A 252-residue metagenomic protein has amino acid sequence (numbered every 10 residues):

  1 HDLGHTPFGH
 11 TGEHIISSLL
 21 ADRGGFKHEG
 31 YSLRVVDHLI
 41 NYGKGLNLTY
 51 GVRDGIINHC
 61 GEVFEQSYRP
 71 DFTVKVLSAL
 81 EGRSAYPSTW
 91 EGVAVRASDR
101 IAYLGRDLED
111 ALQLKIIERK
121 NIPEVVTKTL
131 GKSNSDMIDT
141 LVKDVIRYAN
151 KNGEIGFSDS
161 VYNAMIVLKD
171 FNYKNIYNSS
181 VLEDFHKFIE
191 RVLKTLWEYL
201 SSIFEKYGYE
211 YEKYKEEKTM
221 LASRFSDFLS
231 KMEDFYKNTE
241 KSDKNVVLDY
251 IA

Functional and structural regions predicted by a protein language model:
D2-E29: Aspartate-rich (DDxxD/NDxxD/DxxxD) Mg2+/diphosphate-binding motifs and their adjoining helix-loop segments
G25, E29-G30, V35-A252: Histidine-centered, transition-metal-coordinating active-site segments
